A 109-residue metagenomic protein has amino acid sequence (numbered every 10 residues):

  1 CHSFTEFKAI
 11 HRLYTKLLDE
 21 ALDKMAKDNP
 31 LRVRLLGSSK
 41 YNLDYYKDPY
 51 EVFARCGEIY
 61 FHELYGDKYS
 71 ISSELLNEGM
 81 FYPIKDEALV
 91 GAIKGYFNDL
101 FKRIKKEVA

Functional and structural regions predicted by a protein language model:
C1-A109: Active-site-flanking segments in enzyme catalytic domains
